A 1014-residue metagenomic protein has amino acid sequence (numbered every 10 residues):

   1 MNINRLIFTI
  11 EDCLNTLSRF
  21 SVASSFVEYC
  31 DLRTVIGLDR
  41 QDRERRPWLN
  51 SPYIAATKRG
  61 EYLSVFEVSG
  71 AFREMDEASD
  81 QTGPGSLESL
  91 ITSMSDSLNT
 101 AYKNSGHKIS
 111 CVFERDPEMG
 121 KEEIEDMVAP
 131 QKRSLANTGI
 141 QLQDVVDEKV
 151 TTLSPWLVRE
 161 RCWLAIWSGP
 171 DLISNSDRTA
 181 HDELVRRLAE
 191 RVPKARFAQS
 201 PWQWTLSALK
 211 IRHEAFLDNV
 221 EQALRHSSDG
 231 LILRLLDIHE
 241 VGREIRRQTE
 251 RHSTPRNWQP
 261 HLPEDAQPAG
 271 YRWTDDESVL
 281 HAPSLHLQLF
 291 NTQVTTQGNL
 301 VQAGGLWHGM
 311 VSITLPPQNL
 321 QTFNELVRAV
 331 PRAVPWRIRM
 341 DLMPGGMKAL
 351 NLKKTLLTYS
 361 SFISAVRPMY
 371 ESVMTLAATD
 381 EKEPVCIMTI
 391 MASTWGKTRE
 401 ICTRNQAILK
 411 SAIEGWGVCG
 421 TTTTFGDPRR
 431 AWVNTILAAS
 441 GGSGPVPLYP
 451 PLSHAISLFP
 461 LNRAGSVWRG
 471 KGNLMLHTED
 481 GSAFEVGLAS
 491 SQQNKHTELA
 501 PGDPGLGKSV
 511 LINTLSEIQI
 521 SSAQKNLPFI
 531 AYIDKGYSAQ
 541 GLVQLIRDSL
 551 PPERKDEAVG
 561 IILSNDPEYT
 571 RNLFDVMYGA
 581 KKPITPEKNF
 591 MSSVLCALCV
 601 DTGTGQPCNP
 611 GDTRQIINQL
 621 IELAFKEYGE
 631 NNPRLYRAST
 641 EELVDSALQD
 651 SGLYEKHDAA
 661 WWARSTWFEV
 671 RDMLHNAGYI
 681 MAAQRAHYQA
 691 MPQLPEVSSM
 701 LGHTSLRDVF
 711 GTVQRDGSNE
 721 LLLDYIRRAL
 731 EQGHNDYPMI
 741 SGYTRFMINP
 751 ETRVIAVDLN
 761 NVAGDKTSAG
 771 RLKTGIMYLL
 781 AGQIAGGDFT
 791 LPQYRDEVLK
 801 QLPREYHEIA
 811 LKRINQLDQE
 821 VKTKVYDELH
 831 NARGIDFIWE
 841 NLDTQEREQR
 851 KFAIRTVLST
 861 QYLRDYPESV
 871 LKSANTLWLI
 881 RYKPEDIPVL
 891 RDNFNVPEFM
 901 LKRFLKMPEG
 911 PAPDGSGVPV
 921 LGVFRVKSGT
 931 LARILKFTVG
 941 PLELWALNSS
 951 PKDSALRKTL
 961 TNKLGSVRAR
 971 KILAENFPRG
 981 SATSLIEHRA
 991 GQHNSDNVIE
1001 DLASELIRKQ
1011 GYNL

Functional and structural regions predicted by a protein language model:
M1-R430, L437-S440: Extended, folded cores of ATP/NTP-driven motor/assembly subunits in large transport and secretion machines
N2-Q41, E240-S360, G426-L461, D503-G505 (+3 more regions): C-terminal regions of RecA-like/P-loop NTPase motor modules
I54-A55, A71, G83-A101, W468-I562: Glycine-rich phosphate-binding loop of nucleotide-binding enzymes
A71, F113-E125, P130-Q131, T514 (+1 more regions): Switch/coupling segment of Walker-type NTPase motor domains
G346, S482, S490-L506, I512-S516 (+2 more regions): Conserved P-loop NTPase motor cores
K382-W395, N405, P607-Y654: P-loop NTPase catalytic cores that bind/hydrolyze ATP
G417-Q492, S516-I518: Phosphate-binding P-loop/Walker A region and its immediate neighborhood
K626-A763, A769-G787, V798, P913-L1014: Conserved P-loop NTPase motor module
